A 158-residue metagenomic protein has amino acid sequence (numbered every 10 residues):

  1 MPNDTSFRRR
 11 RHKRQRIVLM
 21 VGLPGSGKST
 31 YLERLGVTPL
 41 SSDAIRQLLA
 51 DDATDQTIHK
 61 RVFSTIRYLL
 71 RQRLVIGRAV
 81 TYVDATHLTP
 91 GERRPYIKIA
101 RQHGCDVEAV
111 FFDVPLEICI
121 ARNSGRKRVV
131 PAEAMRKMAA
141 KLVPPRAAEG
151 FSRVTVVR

Functional and structural regions predicted by a protein language model:
P2-V21, S26-S29, R34, T38 (+1 more regions): Conserved GTP-binding G-domain of TRAFAC-class P-loop NTPases and closely related GTPase folds
R16-V18, A79-V83, V107: Generic beta-sheet signal
S26-T81, G91, L116-I120: Conserved substrate/cofactor phosphate-moiety recognition/catalytic segment in nucleotide-dependent phosphotransferases
P39-S42, G104-D106, P131: Short hydrophobic/aromatic-enriched beta-strand-loop microsegments
L48, D52, H87-R128, K137-R146: ATP-dependent NMP and nucleoside kinases share a basic, alpha-helical "lid"
Q72-I76, Q102-G104, A148: Conserved catalytic network of the ASCE P-loop NTPase/AAA+ motor domain
V80-H87, S152-R158: Phosphate-binding beta-loop-alpha motif at adenosine-nucleotide cofactor sites
